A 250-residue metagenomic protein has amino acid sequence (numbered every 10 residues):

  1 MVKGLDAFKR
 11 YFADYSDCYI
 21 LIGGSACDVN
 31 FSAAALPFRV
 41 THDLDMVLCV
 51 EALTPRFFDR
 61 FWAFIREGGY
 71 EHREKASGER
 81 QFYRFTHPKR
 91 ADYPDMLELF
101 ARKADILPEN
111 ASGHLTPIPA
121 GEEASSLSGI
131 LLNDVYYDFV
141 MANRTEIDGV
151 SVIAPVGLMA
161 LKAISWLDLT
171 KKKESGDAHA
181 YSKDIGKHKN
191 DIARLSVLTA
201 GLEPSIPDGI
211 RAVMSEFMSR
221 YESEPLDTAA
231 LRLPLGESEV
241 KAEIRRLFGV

Functional and structural regions predicted by a protein language model:
M1-V250: Compositionally biased terminal segments of proteins
